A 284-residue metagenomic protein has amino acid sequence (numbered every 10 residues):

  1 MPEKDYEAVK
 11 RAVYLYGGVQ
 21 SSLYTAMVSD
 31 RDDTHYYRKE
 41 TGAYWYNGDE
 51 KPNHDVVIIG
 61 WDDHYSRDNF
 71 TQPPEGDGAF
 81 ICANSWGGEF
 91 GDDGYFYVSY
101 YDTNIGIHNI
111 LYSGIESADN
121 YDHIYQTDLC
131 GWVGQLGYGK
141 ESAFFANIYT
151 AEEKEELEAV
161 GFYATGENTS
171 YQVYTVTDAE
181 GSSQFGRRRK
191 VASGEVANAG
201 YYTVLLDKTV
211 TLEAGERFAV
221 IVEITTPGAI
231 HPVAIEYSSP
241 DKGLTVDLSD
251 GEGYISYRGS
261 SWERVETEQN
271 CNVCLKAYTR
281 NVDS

Functional and structural regions predicted by a protein language model:
M1-A79, A83, G88-L157, G161-E167 (+2 more regions): Predominantly the structural core of cysteine protease catalytic domains
A8, V191, L205-D207: A structural connector/turn signal
S22, I221-E223: Residue-level recognition of conserved beta-strand edge/terminus positions
D62-D63, D207-K208, F218: Extended, compositionally biased non-globular segments
Y100-S183, L212-R217, I224-S284: Beta-sheet-rich sandwich/jelly-roll-like modules and their strand-loop junctions
N147, G200-Y202, K208: Short strand-edge motifs at loop-to-beta-strand transitions and within beta-strands of extracellular beta-rich domains
F185-A197: Solvent-exposed serine/threonine-rich low-complexity stretches and specific carbohydrate-binding patches
